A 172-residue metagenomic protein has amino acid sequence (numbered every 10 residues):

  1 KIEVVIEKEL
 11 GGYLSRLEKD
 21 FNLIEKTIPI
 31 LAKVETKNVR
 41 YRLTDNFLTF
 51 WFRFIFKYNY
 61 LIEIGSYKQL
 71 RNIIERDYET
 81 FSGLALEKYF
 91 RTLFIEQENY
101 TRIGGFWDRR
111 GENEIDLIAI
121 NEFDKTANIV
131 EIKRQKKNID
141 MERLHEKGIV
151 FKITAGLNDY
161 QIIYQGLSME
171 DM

Functional and structural regions predicted by a protein language model:
V4-N22: Short amphipathic alpha-helical interaction segments
E25-I28: Beta-hairpin "wing" of winged helix-turn-helix
I30, K37-M172: A cross-kingdom feature that marks ATP-driven nucleic-acid transaction machinery
